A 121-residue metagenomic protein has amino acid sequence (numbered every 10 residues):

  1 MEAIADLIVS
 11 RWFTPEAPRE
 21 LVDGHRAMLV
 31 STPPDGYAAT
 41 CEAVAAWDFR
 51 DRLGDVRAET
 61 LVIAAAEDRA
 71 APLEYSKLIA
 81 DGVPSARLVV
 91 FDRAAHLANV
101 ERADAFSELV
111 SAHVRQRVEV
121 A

Functional and structural regions predicted by a protein language model:
M1-G54: Conserved alpha/beta-hydrolase catalytic His-Asp/Glu region
I8, C41-V44, I79, F106 (+2 more regions): Hydrophobic "lid"/C-terminal helical patch of Rossmann-like NAD(P)-dependent dehydrogenase/epimerase domains
G54-D55, A80-G82: Solvent-exposed polar/charged
V56, V62-A64, D68: Short beta-strand/loop motif that positions the catalytic acidic residue of the alpha/beta-hydrolase fold
R57-A58, S85: Active-site acidic short loop of glycosyltransferases
R69-Y75: Conserved alpha/beta-hydrolase "acid-adjacent" motif
S85-A121: Catalytic active-site module of serine/aspartate enzymes centered on a nucleophile-bearing elbow/loop
